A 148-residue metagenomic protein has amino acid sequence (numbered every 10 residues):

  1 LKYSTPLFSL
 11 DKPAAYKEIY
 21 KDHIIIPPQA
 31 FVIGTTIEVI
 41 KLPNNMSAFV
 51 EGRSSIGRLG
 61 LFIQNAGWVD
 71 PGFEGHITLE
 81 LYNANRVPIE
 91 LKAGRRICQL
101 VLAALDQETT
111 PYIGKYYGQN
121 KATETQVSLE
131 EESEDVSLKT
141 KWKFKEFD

Functional and structural regions predicted by a protein language model:
L1-D148: DUTPase catalytic domain/fold
